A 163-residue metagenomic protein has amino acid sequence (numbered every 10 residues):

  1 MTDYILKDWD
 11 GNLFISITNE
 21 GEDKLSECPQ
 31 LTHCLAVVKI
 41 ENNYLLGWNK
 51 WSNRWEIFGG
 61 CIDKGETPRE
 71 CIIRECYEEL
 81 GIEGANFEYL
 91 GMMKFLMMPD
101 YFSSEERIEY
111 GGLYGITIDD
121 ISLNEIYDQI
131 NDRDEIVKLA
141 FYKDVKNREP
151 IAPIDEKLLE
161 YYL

Functional and structural regions predicted by a protein language model:
M1-L35: Acidic, metal-coordinating catalytic segment for phosphate/diphosphate chemistry, firing primarily on the Nudix
C28-Q30, K39, K157, Y161-Y162: Glycine-aromatic-enriched surface loops/turns that form tight recognition elements
Q30, E106-Y110, R133-D134: A short, structural micro-pattern
V38-E41, I116-I118: Active-site beta-strand termini and strand-to-loop segments that position acidic
K39-E78: Conserved Nudix-box catalytic region and its N-terminal flanking loop in Nudix hydrolases and closely related
E83-M92: A short coil-to-beta-strand element that immediately follows conserved catalytic motifs
M93-E125: Active-site-adjacent beta-strand/loop module that shapes the phosphate/pyrophosphate-binding cleft
G112-T117, I126-Y161: NUDIX/MutT-family hydrolases
